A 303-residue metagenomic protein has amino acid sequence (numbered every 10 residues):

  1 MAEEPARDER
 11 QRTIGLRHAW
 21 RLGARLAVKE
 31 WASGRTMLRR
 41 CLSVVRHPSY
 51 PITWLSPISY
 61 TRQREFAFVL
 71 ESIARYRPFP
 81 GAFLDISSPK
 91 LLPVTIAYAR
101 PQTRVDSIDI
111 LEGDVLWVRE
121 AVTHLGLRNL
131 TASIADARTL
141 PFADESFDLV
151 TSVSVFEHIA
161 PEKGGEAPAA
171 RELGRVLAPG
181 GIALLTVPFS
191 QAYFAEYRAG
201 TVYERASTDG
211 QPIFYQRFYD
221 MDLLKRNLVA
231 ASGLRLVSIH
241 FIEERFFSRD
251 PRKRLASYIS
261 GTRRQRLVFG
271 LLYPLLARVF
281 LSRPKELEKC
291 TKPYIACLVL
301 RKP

Functional and structural regions predicted by a protein language model:
T13-R77: Class I SAM-dependent methyltransferase Rossmann-like catalytic core, especially the SAM/SAH-binding loop
T36, A160-G174, I182-R301: S-adenosyl-L-methionine-dependent methyltransferase catalytic module, highlighting the catalytic core
P80-A82, R175-A178: Residues that mark the start of a beta-strand
A82-T139: Class I SAM-dependent methyltransferase SAM/SAH-binding core
A135-V150: A short acidic, Gly/Pro-enriched loop at the edge of an enzyme's catalytic core that lines a small-molecule cofactor
D148-K163: A short SAM/SAH-binding and catalytic strip from SAM-dependent methyltransferases
